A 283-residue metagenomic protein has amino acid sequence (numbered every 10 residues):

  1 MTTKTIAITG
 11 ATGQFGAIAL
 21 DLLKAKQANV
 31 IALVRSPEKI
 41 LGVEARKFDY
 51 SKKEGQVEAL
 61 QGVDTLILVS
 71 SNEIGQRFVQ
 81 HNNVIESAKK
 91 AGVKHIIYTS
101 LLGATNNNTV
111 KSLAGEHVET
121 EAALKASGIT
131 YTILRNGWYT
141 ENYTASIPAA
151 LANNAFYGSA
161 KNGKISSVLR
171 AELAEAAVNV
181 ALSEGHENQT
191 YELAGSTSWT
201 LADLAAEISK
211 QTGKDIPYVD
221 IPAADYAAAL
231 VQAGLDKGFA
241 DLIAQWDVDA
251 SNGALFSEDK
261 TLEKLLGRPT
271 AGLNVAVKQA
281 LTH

Functional and structural regions predicted by a protein language model:
K4-K26: N-terminal Rossmann NAD(P)H-binding glycine-rich loop of SDR-like oxidoreductase domains
V34-A91, T105: NAD(P)H-binding glycine-rich loop region in Rossmannoid oxidoreductase-like domains and their noncatalytic homologs
V69-A155: Glycine-/Pro-rich loop/turn segments that contact NAD(P) or position catalytic residues in Rossmann-like domains
N142-A150, V180-T190, F256, H283: Glycine/proline-rich active-site loop of Rossmann-fold NAD(P)-dependent oxidoreductases
S159-N179, Q189: Substrate-positioning beta->alpha
A160-G163, Y191-S198, D220, K264-L266: Glycine-rich Rossmann NAD(P)(H)-binding loop
E207-G253: Terminal hydrophobic/aromatic helix or amphipathic segment near a protein terminus
P269-H283: Amphipathic terminal alpha-helices
